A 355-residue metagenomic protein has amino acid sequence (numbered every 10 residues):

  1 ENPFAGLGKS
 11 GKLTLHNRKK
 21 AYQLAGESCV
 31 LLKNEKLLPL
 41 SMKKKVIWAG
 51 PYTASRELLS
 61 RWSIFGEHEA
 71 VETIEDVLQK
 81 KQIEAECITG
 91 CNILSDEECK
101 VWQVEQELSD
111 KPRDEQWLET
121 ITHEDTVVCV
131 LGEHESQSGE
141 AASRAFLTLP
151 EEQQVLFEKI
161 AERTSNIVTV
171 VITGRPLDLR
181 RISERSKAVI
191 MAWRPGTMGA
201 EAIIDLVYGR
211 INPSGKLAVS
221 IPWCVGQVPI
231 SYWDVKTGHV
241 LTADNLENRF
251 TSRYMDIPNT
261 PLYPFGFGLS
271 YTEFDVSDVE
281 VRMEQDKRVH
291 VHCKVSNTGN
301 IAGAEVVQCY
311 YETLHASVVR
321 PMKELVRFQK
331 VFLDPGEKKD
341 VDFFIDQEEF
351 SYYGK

Functional and structural regions predicted by a protein language model:
E1-W62, G66-I74, Q79-K81, S95-V101 (+3 more regions): Secreted, periplasmic, or luminal enzymes acting at the cell surface/secretory milieu
E57-S60, L131-E151: Glycine/threonine-rich flexible loop motifs
D76-W117: Conserved SGNH/GDSL esterase-like catalytic core that processes O-acyl groups on lipids and polysaccharides
N92, E312-V318: Change "in extracellular beta-sheet-rich domains … of secreted and cell-surface proteins" to "in beta-sheet-rich domains
E124: An anion/phosphate-binding loop that grips the pyrophosphate of nucleotide cofactors and donors
A302-C309, R320-P321, Y353-K355: Short, hydrophobic/aromatic beta-strand segments
S317-Y353: Intrinsically disordered, low-complexity Pro/Gly/Ser/Thr-rich segments with frequent PxxP/GP/PP motifs and embedded
